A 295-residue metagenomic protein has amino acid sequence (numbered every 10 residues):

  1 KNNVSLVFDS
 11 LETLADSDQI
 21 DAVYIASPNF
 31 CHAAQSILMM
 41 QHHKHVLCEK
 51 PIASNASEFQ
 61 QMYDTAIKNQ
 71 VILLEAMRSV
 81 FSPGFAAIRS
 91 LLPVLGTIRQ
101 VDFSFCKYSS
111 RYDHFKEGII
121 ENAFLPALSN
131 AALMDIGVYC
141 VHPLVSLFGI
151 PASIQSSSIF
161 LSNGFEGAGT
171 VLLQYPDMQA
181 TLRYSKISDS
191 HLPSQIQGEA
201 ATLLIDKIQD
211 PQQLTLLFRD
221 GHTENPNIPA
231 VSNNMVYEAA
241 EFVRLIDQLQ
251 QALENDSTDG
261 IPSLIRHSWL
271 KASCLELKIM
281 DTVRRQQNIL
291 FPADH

Functional and structural regions predicted by a protein language model:
K1-N2, P292: N-terminal Rossmann-like dinucleotide-binding module
N2-T65: Beta-loop-alpha module in the N-terminal Rossmann-like domain of NAD(P)-dependent dehydrogenases, especially those
A22-Y24, V243-H295: C-terminal helix-rich "cap/oligomerization" subdomain common to oxidoreductases
C31, P51-E58, I72-F81, A86: Rossmann-like NAD(P)(H) cofactor-binding subdomain of soluble oxidoreductases
Q60-S79, T97-V101: Rossmann-fold dehydrogenase core element
S79-A152: Predominantly a Rossmann-like dinucleotide-binding segment in NAD(P)-dependent oxidoreductases
C140-Q213, A240-Q251: Contiguous beta-strand/loop segments that form the cofactor/metal-binding neighborhood of enzyme cores
P229-A240: Active-site loop of classical SDR/Rossmann-like NAD(P)-dependent oxidoreductases, centered on the catalytic Tyr-X3-Lys
